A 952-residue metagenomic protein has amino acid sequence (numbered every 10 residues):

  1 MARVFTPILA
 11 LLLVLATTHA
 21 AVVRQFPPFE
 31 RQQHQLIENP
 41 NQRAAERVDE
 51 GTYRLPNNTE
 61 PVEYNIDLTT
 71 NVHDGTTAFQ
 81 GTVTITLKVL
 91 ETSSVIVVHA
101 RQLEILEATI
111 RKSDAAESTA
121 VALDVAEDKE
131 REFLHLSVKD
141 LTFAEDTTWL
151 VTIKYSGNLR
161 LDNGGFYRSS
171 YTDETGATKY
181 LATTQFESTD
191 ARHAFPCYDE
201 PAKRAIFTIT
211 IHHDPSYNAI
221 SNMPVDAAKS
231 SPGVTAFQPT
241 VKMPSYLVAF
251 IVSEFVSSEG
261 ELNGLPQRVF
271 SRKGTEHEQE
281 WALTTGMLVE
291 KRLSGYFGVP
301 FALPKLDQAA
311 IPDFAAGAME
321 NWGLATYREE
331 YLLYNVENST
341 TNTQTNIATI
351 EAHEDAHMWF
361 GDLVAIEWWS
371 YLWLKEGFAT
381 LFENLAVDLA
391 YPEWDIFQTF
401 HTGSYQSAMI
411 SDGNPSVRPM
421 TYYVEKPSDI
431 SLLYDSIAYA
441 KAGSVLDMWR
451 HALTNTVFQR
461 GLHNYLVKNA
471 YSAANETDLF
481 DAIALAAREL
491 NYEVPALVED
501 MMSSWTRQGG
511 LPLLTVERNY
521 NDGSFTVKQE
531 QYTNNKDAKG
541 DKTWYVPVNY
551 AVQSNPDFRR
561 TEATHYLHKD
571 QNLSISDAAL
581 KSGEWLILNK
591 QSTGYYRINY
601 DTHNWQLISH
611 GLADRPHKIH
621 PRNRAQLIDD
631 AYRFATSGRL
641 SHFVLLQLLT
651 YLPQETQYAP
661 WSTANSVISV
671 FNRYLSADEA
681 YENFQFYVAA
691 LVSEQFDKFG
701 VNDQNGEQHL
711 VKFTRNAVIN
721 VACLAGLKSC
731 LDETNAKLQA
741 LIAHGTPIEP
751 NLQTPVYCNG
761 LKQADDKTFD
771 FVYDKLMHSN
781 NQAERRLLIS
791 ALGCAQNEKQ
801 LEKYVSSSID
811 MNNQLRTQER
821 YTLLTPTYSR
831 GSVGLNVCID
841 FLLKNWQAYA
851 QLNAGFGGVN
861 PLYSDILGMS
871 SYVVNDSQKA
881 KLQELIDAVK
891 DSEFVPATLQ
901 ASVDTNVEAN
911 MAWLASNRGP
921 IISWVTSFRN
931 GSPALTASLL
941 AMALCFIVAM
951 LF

Functional and structural regions predicted by a protein language model:
A2-Q80, T175-L181, P201, E499: N-terminal, polar/Ser/Thr-rich
V23, L103-D173, N572-L580: A surface-exposed beta-strand-loop module
T52, P56-N58, T86, L134 (+3 more regions): Extended, low-hydrophobicity, Ser/Thr/Pro/Gly-biased non-transmembrane segments
T86-E104, D199, F207-D214, N534-N549: Surface-exposed beta-strand/loop patches in extracellular or lumenal glycoproteins
L106-R111, V494-E499, S504, L511-N589: Beta-strand-rich binding/interaction modules
L181, F237, P266-A538, V670 (+3 more regions): Hydrophobic alpha-helical and helix-loop surface patches within well-folded domains that function as non-catalytic
Q398, Y405-S407, S436, T526-K528 (+2 more regions): Long, ordered, helix-rich scaffold segments
G931-F952: Cleavable C-terminal sorting propeptides in eukaryotic secreted/cell-surface proteins
